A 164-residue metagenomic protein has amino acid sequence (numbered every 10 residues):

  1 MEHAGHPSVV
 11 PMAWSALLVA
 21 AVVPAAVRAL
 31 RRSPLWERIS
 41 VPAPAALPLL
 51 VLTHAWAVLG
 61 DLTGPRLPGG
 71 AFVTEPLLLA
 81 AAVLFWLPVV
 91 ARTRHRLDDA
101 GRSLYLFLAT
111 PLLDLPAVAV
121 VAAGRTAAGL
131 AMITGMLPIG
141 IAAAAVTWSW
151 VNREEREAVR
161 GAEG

Functional and structural regions predicted by a protein language model:
M1-G164: Alpha-helical membrane segments of multi-pass proteins
